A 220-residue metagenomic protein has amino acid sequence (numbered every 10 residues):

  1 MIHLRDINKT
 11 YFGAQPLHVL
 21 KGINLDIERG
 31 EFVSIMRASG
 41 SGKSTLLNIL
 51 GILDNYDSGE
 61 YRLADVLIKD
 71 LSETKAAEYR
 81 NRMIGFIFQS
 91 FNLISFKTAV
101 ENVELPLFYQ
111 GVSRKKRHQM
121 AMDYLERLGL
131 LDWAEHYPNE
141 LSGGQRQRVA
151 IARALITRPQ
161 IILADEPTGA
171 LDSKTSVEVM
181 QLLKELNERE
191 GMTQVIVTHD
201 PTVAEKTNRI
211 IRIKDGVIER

Functional and structural regions predicted by a protein language model:
I2-I213: ABC family nucleotide-binding domain
D215-R220: Conserved switch/coupling elements of ABC/ABC-like ATPase nucleotide-binding domains
